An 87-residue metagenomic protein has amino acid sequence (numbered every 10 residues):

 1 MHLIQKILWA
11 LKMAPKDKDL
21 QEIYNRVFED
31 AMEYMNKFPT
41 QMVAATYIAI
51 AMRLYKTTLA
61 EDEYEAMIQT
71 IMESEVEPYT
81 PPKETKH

Functional and structural regions predicted by a protein language model:
H2-H87: Solvent-exposed interaction surfaces and binding hotspots enriched for charged
